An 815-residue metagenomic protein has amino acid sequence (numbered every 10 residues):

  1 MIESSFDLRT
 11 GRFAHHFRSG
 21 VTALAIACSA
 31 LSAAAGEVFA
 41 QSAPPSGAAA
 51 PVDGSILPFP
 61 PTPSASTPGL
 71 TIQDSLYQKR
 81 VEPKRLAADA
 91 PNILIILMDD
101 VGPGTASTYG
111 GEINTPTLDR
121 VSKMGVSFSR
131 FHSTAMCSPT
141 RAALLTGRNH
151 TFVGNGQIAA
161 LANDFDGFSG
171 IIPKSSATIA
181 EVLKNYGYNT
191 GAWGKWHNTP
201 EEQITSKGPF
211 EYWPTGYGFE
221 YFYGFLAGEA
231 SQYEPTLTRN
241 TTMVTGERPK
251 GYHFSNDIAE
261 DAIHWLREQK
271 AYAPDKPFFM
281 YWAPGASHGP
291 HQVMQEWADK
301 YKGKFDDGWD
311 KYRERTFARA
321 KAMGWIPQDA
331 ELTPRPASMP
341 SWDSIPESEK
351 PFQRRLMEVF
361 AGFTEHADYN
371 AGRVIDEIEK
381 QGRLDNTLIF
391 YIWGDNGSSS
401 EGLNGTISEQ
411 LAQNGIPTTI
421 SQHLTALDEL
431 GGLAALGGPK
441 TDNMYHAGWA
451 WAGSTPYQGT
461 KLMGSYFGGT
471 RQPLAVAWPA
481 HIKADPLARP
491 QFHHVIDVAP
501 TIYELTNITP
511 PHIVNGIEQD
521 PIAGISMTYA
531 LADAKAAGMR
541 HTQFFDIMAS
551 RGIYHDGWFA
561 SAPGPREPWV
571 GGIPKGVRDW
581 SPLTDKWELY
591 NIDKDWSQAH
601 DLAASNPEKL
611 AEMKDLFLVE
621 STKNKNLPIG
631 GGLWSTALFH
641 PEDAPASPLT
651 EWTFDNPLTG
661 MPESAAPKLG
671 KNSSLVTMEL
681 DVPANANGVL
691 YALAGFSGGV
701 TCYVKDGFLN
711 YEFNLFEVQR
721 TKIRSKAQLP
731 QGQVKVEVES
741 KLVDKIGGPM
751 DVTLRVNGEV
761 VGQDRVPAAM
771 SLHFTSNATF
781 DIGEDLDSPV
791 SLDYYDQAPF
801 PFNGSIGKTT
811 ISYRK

Functional and structural regions predicted by a protein language model:
M1-H16: N-terminal secretory signal peptides that target proteins for export/translocation
I2, G20, A40-L583, W587 (+5 more regions): Formylglycine-dependent sulfatase
S19-A33: Bacterial N-terminal signal peptides
A34-F39: Sec/Tat signal peptide C-region and signal peptidase I cleavage site
A337-S338, A611-E612, S621-G630, A637 (+1 more regions): Substrate-binding clefts and catalytic carboxylate motifs of secreted carbohydrate-active enzymes
P563, W569, N591-K594, N606-K623 (+2 more regions): C-terminal, active-site-flanking charged/polar segments
P628, L633-K815: Extracellular glycan-associated modules
